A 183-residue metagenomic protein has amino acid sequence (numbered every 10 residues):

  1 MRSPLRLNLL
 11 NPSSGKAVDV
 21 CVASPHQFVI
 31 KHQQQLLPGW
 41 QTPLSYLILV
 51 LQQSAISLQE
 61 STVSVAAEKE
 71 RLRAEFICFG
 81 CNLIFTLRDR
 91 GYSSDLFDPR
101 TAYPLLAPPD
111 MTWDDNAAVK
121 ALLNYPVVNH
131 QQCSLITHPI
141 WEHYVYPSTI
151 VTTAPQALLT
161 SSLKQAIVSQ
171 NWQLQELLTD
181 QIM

Functional and structural regions predicted by a protein language model:
M1-Q181: Auxiliary alpha/beta "docking" domains used to position bulky ligands
